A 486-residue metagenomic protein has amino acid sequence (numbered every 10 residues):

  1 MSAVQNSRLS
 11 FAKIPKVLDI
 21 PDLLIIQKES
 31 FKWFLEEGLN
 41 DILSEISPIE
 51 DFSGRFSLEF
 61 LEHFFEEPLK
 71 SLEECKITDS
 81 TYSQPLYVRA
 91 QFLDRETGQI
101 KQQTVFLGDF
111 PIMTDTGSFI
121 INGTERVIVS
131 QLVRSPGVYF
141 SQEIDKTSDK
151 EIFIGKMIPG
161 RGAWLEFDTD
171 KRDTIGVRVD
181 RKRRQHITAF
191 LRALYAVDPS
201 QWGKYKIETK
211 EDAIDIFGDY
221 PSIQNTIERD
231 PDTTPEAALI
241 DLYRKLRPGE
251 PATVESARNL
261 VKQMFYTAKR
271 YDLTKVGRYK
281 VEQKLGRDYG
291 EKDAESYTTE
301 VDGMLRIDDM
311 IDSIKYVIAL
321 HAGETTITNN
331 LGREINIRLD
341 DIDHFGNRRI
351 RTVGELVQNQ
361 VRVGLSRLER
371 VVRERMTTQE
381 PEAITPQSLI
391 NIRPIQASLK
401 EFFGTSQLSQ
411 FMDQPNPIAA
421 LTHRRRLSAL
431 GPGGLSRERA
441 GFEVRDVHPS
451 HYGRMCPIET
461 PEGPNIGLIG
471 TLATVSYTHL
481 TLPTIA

Functional and structural regions predicted by a protein language model:
M1-S428, S476-L480: N-terminal non-catalytic structural scaffold regions of very large proteins
A429-P457: Flexible, glycine/threonine-enriched loop-and-boundary segments that flank and lead into catalytic domains of large
E459, G470-A473: Active-site proximal loops enriched in glycine and acidic residues that flank catalytic Cys/His/Asp and coordinate
T481-A486: A short, hydrophobic C-terminal helix/tail in secreted or cell-surface proteins
